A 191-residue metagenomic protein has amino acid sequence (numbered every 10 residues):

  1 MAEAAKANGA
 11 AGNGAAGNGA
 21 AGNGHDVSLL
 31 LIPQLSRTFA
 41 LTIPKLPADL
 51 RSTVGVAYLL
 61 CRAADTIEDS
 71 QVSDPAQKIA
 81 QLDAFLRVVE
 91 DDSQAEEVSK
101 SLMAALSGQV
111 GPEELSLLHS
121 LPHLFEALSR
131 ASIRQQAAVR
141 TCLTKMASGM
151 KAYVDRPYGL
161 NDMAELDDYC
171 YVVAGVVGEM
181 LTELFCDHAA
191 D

Functional and structural regions predicted by a protein language model:
M1-G9, N13, N18-D191: Acidic catalytic motifs of isoprenoid enzymes
